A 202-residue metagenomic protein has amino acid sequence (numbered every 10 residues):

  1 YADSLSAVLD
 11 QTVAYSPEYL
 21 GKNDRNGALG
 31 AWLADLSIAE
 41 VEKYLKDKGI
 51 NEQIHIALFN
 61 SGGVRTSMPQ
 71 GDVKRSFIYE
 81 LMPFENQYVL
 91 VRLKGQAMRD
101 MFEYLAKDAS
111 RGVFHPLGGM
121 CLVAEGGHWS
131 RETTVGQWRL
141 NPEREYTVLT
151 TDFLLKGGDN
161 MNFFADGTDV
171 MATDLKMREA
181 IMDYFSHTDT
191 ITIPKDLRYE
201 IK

Functional and structural regions predicted by a protein language model:
Y1-L5, V41-Y44: Charged, low-complexity, helix-prone segments enriched in Lys/Glu/Asp/Gln
A2-S6, S16-N23, L29-A34: Long, non-catalytic terminal segments
S4, Q11-T12, T190: Coil residues (strongly favoring Ser/Thr
V8-D24, E80-M82, M161-A165: Acidic/histidine-rich, surface-exposed loop or edge segments in extracytoplasmic proteins
A31-A34, I38-K202: Feature captures C-terminal
